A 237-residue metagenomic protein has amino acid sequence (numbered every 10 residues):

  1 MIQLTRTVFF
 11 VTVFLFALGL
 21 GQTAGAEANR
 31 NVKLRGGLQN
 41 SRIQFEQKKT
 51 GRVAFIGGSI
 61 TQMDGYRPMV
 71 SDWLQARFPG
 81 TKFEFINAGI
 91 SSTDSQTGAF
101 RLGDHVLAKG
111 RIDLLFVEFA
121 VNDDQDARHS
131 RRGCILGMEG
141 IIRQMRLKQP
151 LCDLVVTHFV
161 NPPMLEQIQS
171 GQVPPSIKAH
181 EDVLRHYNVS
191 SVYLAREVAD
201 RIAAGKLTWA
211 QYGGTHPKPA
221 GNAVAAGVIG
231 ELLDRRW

Functional and structural regions predicted by a protein language model:
M1-I56, I60-F83, G110-D113, P217-W237: N-terminal secretory targeting modules
P68-E84, A88, T93, T97-W237: Alpha-helical cap/lid subdomain in secreted, periplasmic, or secretory-pathway luminal O-acyl-processing enzymes
